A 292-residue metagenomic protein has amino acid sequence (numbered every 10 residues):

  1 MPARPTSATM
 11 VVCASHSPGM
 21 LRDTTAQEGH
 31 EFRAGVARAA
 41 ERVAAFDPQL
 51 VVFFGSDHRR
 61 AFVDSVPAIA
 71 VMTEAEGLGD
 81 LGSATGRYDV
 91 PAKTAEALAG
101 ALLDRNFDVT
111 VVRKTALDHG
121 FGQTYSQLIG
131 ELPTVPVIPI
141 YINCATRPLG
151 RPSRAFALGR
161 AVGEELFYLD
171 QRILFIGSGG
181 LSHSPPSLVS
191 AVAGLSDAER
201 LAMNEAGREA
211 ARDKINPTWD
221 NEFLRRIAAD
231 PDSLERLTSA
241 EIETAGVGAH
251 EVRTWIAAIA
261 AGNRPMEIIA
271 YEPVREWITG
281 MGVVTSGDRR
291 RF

Functional and structural regions predicted by a protein language model:
M1-P48, D64-F156, Y168, L188-F292: Flexible, D/E/H-enriched segments
S15-S17, F53-D57: Acidic/polar N-terminal loop/beta-strand segments that form early-domain functional surfaces
Q49-G55, I140, Q171-L181: Beta-strand elements within well-structured catalytic alpha/beta cores of enzymes that handle phosphate/sulfate esters
H58, L117, L181: Positions that flank functional sites
R60-V63, S182-S187: Short catalytic/ligand-binding loop motif for oxyanion handling, primarily in non-cytosolic enzymes, centered on
R160-I173: Non-transmembrane, aqueous-exposed alpha-helical and coiled segments at domain scale
I173, P186-V189: Short conserved catalytic/interaction loops centered on acidic-Pro-aromatic/His motifs
